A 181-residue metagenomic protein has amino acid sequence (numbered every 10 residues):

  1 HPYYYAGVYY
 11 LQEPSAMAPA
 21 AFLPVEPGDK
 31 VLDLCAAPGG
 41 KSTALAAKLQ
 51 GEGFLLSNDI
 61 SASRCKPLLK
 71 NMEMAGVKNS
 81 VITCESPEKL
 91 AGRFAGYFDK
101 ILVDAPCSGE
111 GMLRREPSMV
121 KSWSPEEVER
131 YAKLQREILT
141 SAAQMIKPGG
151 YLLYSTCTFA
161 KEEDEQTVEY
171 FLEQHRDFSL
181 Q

Functional and structural regions predicted by a protein language model:
H1-Q181: S-adenosylmethionine
